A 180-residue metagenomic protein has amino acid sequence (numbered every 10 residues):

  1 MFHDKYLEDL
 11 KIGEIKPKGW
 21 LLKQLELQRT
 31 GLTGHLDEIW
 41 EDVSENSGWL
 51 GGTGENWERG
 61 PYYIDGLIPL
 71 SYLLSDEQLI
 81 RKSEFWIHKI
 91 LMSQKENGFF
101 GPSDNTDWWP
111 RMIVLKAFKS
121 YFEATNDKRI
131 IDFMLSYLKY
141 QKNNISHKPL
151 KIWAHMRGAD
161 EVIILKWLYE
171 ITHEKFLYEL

Functional and structural regions predicted by a protein language model:
M1-L180: Glycan-recognition and catalytic cores of secretory/periplasmic carbohydrate-active enzymes
